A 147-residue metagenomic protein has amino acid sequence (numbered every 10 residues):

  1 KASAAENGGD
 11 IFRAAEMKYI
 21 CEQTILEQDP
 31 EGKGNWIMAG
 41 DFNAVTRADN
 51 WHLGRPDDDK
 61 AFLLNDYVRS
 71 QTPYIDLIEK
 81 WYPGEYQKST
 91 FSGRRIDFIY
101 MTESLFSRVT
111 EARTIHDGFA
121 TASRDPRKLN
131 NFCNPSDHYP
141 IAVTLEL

Functional and structural regions predicted by a protein language model:
K1, G40-N43: Short loop/turn segments at strand-loop or loop-helix junctions that form parts of catalytic or ligand-binding pockets
K1-A2, I20, V68, L77: Generic low-polarity alpha-helical segments
K1-M17, D49-L53: Surface-exposed cleft-lining segments at the edges of enzyme active sites
A15-Y19, Q23, L63: Alpha-helical elements of Rossmann-like donor-binding domains used by nucleotide-donor carbohydrate transfer enzymes
E27-I37, A44-L147: Metal-dependent phosphoester-hydrolase catalytic domains
